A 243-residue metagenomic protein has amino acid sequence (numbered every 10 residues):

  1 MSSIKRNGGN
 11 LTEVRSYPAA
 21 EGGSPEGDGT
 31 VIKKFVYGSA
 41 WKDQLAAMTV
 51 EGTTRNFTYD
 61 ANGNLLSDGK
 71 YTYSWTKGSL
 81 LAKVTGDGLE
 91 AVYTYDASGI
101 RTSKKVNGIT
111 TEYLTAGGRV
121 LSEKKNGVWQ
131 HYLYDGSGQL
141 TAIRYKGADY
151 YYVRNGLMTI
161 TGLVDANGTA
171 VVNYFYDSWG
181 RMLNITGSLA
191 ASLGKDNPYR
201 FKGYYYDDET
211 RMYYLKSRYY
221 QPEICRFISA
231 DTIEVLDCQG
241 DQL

Functional and structural regions predicted by a protein language model:
M1-V14, E21-G22, Y37-A47, Y59-S67 (+8 more regions): A short glycine-rich beta-turn/N-cap micro-motif
S2-S3, K34-V36, N56-T58, T72-S74 (+7 more regions): Short, surface-exposed charged micro-motifs
A19-E21, G52-T53, T72-Y73, G88-E90 (+8 more regions): A short acidic/small-residue loop/turn micro-motif
A20-I32: Intrinsically disordered, low-complexity Ser/Thr- and acidic-rich flexible linkers and loops, especially at boundaries
V31, E51-T53, G69-K70, T85-L89 (+5 more regions): Short strand-coil-strand connectors
F35-Y37, W129, Y145-K216, E223 (+1 more regions): A motif-centric feature for acidic-aromatic and gly/ser/thr-rich catalytic loops and repeats
